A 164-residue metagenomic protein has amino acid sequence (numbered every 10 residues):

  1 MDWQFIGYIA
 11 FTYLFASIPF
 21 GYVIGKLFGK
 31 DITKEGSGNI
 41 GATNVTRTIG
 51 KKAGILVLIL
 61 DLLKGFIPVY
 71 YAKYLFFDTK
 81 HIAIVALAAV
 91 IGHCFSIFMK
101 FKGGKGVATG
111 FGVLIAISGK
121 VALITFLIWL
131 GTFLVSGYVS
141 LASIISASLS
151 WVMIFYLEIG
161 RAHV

Functional and structural regions predicted by a protein language model:
M1, T43-R47, L75, K102: Helix-boundary and loop/linker segments of multi-pass membrane transporters
D2-F5, K51-A53, F77-I82, K105-V107 (+2 more regions): Membrane-helix interface segments
Y8, T12-Y13, S17, G21 (+13 more regions): Alpha-helical transmembrane segments in multi-pass membrane proteins
Y22-G54: Cytosolic, membrane-interface loops and tails of multi-pass inner-membrane proteins
T46-I49, A72-L75, V107-S136, S148-E158: Interfacial segments of multi-pass membrane proteins
C94-F98, S118: Mid-bilayer segments of alpha-helical transmembrane spans in multi-pass integral membrane proteins that mediate
M99-K102, G131-I145: Membrane-helix interface "capping/anchor" motifs
A162-V164: Conserved small/polar residues in nucleotide/adenosyl-binding loops
